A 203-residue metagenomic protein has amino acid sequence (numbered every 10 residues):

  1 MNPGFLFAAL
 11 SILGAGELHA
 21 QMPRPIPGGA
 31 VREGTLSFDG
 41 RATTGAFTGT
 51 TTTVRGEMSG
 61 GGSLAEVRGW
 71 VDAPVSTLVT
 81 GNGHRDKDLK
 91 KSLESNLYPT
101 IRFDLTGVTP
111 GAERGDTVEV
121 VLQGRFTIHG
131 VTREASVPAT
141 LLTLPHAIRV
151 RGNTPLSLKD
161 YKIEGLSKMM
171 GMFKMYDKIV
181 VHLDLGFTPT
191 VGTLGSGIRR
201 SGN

Functional and structural regions predicted by a protein language model:
G4-G16: Bacterial N-terminal signal peptides
A20-N203: Low-complexity, acidic/polar, glycine-enriched regions of mature
